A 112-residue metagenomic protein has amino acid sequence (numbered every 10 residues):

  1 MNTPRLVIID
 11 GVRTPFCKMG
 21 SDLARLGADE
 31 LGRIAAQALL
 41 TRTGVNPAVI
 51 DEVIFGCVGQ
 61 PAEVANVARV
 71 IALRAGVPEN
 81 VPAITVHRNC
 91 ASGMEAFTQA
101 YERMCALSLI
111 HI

Functional and structural regions predicted by a protein language model:
M1-V81, C105: Conserved "HGTGT" condensation-loop signature of ketosynthase/thiolase-family condensing enzymes that catalyze
R33, M94, T98: Conserved active-site region of classical short-chain dehydrogenase/reductase
A83-S92: Active-site nucleophile and cofactor-binding loops and adjacent substrate-binding regions of central metabolic enzymes
Q99-R103: Short, well-structured alpha-helical segments in soluble
I110-I112: Conserved small/polar residues in nucleotide/adenosyl-binding loops
